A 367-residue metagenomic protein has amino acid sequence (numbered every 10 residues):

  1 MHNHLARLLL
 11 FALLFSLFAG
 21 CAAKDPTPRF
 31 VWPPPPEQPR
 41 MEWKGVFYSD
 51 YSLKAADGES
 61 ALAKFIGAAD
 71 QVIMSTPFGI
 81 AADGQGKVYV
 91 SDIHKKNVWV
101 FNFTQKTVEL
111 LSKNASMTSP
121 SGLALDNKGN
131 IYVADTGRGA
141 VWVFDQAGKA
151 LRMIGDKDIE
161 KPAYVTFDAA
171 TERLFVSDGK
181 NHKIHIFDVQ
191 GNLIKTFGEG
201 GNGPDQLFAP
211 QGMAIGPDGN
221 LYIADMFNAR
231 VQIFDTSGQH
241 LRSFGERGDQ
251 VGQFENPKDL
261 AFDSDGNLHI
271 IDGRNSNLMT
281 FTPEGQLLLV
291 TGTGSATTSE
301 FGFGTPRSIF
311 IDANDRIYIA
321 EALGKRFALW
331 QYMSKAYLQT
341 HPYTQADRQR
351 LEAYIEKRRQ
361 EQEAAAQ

Functional and structural regions predicted by a protein language model:
M1-L9: Bacterial N-terminal signal peptides that target proteins for export
L9-L17: Bacterial N-terminal signal peptides
C21-Q367: Eukaryotic scaffold repeat domains enriched in small/polar residues
